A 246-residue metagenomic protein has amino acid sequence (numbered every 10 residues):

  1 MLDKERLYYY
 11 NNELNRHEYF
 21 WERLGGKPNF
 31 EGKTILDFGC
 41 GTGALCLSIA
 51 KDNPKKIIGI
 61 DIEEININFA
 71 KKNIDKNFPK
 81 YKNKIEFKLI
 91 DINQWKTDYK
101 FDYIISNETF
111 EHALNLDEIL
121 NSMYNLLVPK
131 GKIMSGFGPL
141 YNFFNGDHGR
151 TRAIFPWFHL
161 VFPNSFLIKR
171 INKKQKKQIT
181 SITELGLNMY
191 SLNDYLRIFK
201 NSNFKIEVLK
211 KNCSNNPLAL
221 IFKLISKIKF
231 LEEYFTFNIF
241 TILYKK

Functional and structural regions predicted by a protein language model:
M1-Y99, N107, N216, F235-I239: Conserved N-terminal segment of class I S-adenosyl-L-methionine
L47-A50, L120-Y124: A structural alpha-helix within SAM-dependent methyltransferase catalytic domains
I65, A113-E118: Short N-terminal helix/helix-N-cap motif within the alpha/beta-hydrolase-1
Q94, E111, Y141: Active-site micro-motifs of SAM-dependent methyltransferase domains
Y103-L114: A short SAM/SAH-binding and catalytic strip from SAM-dependent methyltransferases
A113-L114, L127-P129: Helix-to-beta-strand junctions that scaffold the AdoMet/dcAdoMet cofactor pocket in Class I SAM-dependent enzymes
D117-S122, K132-T241: S-adenosyl-L-methionine-dependent methyltransferase catalytic module, highlighting the catalytic core
L243-K246: Active-site beta-strand termini and strand-to-loop segments that position acidic
